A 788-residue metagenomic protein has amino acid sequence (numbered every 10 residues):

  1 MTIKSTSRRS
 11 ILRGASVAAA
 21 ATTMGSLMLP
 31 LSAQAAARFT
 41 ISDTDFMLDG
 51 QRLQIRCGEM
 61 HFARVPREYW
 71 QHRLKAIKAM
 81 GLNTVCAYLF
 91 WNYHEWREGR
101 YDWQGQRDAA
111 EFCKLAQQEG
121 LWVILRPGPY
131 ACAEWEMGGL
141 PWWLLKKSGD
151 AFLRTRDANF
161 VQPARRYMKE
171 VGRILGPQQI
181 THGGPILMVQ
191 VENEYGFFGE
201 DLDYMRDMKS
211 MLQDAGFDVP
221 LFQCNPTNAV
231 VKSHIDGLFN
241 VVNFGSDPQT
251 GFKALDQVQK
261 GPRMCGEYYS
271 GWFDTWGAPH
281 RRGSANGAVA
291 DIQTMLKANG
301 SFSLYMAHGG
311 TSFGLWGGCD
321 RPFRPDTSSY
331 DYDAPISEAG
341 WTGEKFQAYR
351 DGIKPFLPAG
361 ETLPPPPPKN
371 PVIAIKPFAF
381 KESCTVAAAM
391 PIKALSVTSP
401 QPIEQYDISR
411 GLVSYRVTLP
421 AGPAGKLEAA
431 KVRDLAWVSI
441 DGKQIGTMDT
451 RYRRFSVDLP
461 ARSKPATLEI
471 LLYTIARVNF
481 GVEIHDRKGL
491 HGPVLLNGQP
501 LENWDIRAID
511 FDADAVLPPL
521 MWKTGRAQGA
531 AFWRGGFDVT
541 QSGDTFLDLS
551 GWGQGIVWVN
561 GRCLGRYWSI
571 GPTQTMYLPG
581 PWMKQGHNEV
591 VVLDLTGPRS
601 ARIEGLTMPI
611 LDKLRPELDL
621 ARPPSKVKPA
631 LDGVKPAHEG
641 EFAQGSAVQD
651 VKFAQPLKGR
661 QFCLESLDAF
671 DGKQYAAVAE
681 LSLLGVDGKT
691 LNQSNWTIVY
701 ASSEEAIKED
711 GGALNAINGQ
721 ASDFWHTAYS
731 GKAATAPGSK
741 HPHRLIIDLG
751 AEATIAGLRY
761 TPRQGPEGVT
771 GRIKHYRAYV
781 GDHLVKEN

Functional and structural regions predicted by a protein language model:
K4, S10-S32: N-terminal export signals
A35-T84: N-terminal carbohydrate-binding accessory modules
H72-A79, C86-W135, Q213: Aromatic-lined substrate-binding rim segments of carbohydrate-active enzymes
P163-K232: Active-site neighborhood of glycoside hydrolase catalytic domains
G245-S337, W341: Catalytic-core region of carbohydrate-active enzymes that cleave or remodel glycosidic bonds
A394-T398, N560, P624-R660, F670-I755 (+2 more regions): Disordered, acidic Ser/Thr/Pro-rich linker "stalks" and the adjacent N-terminal cap of the next globular domain
A424-S439, L468, F537-N560, Y567-W568 (+1 more regions): Aromatic-lined ligand-binding clefts that engage carbohydrates, nucleic acids, or primary amines
I470-I475, V592-P598, E665-G672: Short beta-strand-plus-loop segments that form exposed binding edges in beta-rich domains
